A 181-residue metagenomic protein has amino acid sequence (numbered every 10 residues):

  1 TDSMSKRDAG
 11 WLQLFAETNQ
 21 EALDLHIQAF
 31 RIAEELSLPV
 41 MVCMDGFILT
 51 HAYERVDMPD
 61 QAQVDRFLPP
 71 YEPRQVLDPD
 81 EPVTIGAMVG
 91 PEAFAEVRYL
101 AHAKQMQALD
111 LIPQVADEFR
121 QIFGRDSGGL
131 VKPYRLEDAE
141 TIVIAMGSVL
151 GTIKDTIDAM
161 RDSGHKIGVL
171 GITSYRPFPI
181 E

Functional and structural regions predicted by a protein language model:
T1, R55-V56, G151: Intrinsic structural disorder
T1-G46, P70-Y71, V76: Conserved thiamine diphosphate
K6, E118-E181: Thiamine diphosphate
A16-L23, H102-D117, G147-G151, I180: Electropositive phosphate-/nucleotide-binding environments in soluble metabolic enzymes
E21, I48-T50, R176-P177: Short gly/pro/ser/thr-enriched loop/turn and capping motifs at secondary-structure boundaries
I27-I32, D57-D60, D155-G164: Short, solvent-exposed amphipathic alpha-helical segments in soluble enzyme and RNA/protein-processing domains
V40-K132: Conformationally flexible catalytic loops at phosphate/diphosphate-handling active centers
